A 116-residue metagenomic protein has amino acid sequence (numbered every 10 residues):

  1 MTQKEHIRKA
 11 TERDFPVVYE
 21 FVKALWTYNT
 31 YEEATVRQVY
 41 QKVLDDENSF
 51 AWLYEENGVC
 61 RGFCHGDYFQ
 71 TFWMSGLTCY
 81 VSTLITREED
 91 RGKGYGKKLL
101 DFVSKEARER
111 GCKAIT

Functional and structural regions predicted by a protein language model:
M1-R13: Conserved N-terminal entry element of GNAT/NAT acetyltransferase domains
H6, Y80-S82, T116: Conserved Rossmann-like nucleotide-binding pocket used by diverse enzymes that bind dinucleotide cofactors
E12-R13, E20, A24-G76, S82 (+1 more regions): Acetyl-CoA-dependent GNAT
F72, E89-D90: PDZ/PDZ-like domain micro-motif
D90, G94-F102: Conserved acetyl-CoA pyrophosphate-binding loop and the N-cap/start of the following alpha-helix in GNAT-like
A107-T116: Conserved GNAT acetyl-CoA-binding A-motif
